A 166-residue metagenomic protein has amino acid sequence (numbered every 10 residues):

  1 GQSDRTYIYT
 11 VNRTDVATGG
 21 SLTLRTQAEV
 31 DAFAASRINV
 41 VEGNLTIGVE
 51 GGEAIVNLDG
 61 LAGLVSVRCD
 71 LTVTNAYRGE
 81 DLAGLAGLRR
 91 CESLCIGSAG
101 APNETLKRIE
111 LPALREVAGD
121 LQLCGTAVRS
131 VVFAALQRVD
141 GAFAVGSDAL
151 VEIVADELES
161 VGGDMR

Functional and structural regions predicted by a protein language model:
R5-V11: C-terminal edge beta-strand
V16-A34, V40-R166: Concave beta-strand-loop units of leucine-rich repeat
